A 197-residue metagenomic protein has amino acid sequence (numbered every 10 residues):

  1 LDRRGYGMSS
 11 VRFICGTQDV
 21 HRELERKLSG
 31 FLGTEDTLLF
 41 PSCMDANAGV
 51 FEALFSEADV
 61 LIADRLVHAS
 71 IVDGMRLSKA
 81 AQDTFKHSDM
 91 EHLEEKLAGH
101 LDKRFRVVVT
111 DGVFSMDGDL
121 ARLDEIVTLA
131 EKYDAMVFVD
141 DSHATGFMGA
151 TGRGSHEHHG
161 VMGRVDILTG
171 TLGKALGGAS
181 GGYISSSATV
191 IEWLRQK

Functional and structural regions predicted by a protein language model:
R3-S42: Conserved N-terminal alpha-helix of the aminotransferase class I/II PLP-enzyme fold
V50-A69: Conserved PLP-anchoring active-site segment centered on the Schiff-base-forming lysine
E57, L77-K79, Y133, R164: Short, structured coil segments at secondary-structure junctions
L66, V113, D141-H143: Conserved Walker B
D83, H87-V139: Active-site phosphate-binding strand-loop segment of PLP-dependent enzymes
Y133-M136, H143, M148-K197: Active-site C-terminal subdomain of aminotransferase-like
